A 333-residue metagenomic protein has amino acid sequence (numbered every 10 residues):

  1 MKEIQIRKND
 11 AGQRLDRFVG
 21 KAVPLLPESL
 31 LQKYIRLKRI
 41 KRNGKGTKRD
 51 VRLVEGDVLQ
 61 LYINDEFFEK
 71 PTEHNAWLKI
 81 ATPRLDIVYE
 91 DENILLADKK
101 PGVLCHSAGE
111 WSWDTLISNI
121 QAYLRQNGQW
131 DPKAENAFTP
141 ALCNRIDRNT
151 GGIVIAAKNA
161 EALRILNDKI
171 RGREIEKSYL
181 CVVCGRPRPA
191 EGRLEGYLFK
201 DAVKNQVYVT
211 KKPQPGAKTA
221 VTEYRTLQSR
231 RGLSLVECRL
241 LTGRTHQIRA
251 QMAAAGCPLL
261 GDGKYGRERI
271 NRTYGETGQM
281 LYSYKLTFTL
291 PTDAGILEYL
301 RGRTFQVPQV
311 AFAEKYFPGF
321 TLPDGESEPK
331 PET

Functional and structural regions predicted by a protein language model:
M1-T333: RNA pseudouridine synthases
